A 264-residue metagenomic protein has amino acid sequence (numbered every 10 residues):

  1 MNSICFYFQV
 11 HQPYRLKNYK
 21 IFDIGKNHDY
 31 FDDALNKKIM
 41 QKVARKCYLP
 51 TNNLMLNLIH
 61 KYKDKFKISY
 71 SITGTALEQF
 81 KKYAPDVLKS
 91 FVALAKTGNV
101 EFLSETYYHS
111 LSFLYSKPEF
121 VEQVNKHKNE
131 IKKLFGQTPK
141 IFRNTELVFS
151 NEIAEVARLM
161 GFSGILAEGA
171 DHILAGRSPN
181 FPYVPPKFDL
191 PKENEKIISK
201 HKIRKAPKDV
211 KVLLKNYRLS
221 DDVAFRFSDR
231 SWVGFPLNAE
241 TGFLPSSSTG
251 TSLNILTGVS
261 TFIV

Functional and structural regions predicted by a protein language model:
M1, L54-K61, Y83, V87-K96 (+2 more regions): Short amphipathic alpha-helices and their capping/turn segments at secondary-structure boundaries
M1-D64, I68: N-terminal regions that are enriched for targeting/export leaders and immediately downstream pro/stem segments
S3, A44, Y48, A84 (+7 more regions): Active-site-proximal structural scaffolding
L16-Y19, K81-K82, Y115, A154 (+1 more regions): Short, solvent-exposed loop/turn and secondary-structure capping segments
K20-F22, A84-D86, V156-R158: Short, glycine/charged-enriched secondary-structure capping and boundary segments
C47-L54, L58, S90, Q123-I131 (+1 more regions): Alpha-helical packing segments of well-folded alpha/beta enzyme cores
F66-V148, K208-S228, T257, V264: Metal-dependent polysaccharide deacetylase catalytic core of the NodB/CE4 family, i.e., the active-site-bearing domain
T145-I263: Active-site-adjacent pocket scaffolds in enzyme catalytic domains
